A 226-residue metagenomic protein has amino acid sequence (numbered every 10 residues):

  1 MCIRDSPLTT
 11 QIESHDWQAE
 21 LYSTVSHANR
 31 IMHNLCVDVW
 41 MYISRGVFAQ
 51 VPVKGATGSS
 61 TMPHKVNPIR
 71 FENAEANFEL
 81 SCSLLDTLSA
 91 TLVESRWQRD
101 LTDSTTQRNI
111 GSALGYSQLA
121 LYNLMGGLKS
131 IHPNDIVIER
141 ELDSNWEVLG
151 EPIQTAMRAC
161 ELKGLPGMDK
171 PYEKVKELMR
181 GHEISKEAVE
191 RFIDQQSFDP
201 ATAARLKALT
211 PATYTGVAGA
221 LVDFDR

Functional and structural regions predicted by a protein language model:
M1-I3: Short, small-residue-biased leader/transition segments that mark boundaries at the very start of proteins
T10-R96: Glycine-rich anion/phosphate-binding loop at the beta-strand->alpha-helix junction
T57-R226: Catalytic-core signal marking the mid-to-C-terminal active-site face
